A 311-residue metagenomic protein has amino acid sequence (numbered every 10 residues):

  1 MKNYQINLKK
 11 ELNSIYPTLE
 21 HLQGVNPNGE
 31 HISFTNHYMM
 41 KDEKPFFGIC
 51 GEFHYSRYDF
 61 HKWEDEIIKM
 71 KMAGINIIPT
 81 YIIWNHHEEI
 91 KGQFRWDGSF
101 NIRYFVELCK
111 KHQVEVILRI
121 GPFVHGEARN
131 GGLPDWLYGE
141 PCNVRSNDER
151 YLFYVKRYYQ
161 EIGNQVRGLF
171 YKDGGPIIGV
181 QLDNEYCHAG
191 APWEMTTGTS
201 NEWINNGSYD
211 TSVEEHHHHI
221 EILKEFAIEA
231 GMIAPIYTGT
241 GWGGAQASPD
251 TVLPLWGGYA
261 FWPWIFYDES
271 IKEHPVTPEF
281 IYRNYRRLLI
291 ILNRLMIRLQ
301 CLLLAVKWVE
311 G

Functional and structural regions predicted by a protein language model:
M1-I77: N-terminal carbohydrate-binding accessory modules
P17-T18, G24, L118, F123-Y154 (+1 more regions): Substrate-binding/catalytic cleft of secreted carbohydrate-active enzymes, primarily glycoside hydrolases
E30, Y55-H61, H87-E88, G92-D97 (+3 more regions): Acidic-and-aromatic substrate-binding clefts and catalytic sites of carbohydrate-active enzymes
E43, M70, I78, C109 (+3 more regions): Conserved, mostly hydrophobic/aromatic
C50-E52, E89-K91, G207-D210: A short, structure-level motif marking secondary-structure boundaries and short turns
E52-H54, Y81, D183, G239: Conserved residues at the C-terminal ends of beta-strands
Y58-E64, R95-N101, L152-Q160: Glycine-rich anion/phosphate-binding loops
W63-G131, D135-W136, I220-E229: Aromatic-lined substrate-binding rim segments of carbohydrate-active enzymes
